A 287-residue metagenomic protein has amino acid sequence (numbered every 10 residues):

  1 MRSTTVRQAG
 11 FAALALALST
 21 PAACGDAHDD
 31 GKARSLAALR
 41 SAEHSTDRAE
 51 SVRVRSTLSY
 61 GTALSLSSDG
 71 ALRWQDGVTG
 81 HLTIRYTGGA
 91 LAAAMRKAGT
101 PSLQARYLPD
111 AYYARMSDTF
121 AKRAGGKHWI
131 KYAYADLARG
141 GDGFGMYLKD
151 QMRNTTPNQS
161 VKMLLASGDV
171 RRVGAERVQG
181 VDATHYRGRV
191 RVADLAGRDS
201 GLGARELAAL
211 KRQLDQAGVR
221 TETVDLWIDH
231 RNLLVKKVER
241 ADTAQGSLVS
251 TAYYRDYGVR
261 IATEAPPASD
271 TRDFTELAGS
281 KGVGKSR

Functional and structural regions predicted by a protein language model:
R2-V6, T20, G25-R287: Subset-of-secretome marker
V6-A12: Sec-dependent signal peptide recognition, specifically the positively charged N-region followed immediately by
A12-P21: Bacterial N-terminal signal peptides
